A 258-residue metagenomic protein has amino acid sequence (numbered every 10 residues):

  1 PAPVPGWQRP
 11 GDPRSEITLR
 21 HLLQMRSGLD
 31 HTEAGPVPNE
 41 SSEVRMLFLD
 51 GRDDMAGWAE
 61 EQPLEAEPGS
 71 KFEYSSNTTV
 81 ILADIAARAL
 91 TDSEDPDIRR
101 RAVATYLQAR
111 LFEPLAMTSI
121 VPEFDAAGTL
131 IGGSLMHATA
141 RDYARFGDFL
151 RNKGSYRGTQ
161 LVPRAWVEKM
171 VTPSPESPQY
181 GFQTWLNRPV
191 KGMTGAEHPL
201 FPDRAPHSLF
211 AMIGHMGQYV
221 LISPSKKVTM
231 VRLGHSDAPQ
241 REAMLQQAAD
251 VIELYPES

Functional and structural regions predicted by a protein language model:
P1-D30, E61-E67, T91-S134: Active-site helix/loop module of the DD-peptidase/beta-lactamase fold, centered on the serine-lysine SxxK catalytic
G11-P13, A66-S75, L130-H137, M212-M216 (+1 more regions): Solvent-exposed loop and edge beta-strand segments that line ligand/cofactor-binding and catalytic clefts
R20-L23, A56, E60, A83-A87 (+7 more regions): Non-transmembrane alpha-helical segments in soluble domains of secreted/periplasmic/extracellular proteins
L22, E73-L111, Y143-L150, K227-M230: Alpha-helical scaffold elements that line and support the substrate/ligand-binding pocket of soluble hydrolases
P38-E61: Amphipathic alpha-helical interface segments
D53, M117-F124, T172-M230: Active-site Gly/Thr loop motif
Y106-T172: Active-site-proximal binding-pocket segments
L209-S258: Structured C-terminal helix/loop/strand segments within mature extracytoplasmic catalytic/sensor domains
